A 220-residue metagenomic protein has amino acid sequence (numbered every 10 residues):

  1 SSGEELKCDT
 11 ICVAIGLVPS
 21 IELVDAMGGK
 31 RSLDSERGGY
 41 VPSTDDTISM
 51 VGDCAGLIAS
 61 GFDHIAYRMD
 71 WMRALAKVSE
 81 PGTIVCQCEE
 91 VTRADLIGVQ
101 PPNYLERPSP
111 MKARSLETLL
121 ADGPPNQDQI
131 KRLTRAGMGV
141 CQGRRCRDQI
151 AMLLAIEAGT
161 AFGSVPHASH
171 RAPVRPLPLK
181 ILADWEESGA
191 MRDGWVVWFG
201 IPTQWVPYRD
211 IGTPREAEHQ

Functional and structural regions predicted by a protein language model:
S1-T134, M138-V140, R144-E186, A190 (+1 more regions): Residues forming the flavin
Q149-I150, L182-Q220: Short flanking/linker segments adjacent to small metal-binding domains or redox-active Cys/His motifs
